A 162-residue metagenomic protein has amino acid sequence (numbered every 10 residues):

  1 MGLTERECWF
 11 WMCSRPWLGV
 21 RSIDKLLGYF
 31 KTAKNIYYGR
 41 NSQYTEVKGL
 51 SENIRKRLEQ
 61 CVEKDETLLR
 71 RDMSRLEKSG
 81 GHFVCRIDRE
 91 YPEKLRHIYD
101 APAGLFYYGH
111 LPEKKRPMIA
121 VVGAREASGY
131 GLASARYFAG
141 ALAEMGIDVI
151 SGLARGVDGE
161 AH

Functional and structural regions predicted by a protein language model:
M1-G140, E144: Short, positively charged patches
A139, A143-H162: Phosphate/pyrophosphate-binding betaalpha-module
